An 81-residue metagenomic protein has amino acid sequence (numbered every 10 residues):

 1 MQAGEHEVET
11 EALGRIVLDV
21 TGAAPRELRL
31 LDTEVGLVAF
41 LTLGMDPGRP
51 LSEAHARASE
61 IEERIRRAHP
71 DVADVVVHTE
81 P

Functional and structural regions predicted by a protein language model:
M1-P81: Alpha-helical transmembrane segments and adjacent TM-loop junctions that form the membrane-embedded core of multi-pass
